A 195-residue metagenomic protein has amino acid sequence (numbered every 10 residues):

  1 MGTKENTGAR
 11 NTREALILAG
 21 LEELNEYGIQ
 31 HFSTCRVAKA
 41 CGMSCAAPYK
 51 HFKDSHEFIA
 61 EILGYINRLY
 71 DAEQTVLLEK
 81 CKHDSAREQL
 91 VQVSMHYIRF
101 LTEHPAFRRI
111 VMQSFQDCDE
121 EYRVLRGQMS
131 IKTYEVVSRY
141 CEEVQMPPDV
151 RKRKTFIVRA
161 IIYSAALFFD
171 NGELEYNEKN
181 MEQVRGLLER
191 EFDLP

Functional and structural regions predicted by a protein language model:
M1-N11: N-terminal intrinsically disordered/low-complexity leader segments
A15, A19, E23-E57, E61: Helix-turn-helix
A15, L24, I59-I66, V111 (+1 more regions): Alpha-helical DNA-contacting segments of helix-turn-helix folds
S55, I62, I66-Y70, V93-Y97 (+6 more regions): Hydrophobic/aromatic residues within well-ordered alpha-helical segments
E61, T75-E103, P148, V158: Hydrophobic alpha-helical connector segments
T75, C118-Q145, K152-F156, G186-D193: Amphipathic alpha-helical packing segments from all-alpha helical-bundle domains
R99-E135, L167: Short secondary-structure transition hinges
R109-M112, C141-L188: Hydrophobic/aromatic-rich alpha-helical bundle segments in the mid-to-C-terminal region
